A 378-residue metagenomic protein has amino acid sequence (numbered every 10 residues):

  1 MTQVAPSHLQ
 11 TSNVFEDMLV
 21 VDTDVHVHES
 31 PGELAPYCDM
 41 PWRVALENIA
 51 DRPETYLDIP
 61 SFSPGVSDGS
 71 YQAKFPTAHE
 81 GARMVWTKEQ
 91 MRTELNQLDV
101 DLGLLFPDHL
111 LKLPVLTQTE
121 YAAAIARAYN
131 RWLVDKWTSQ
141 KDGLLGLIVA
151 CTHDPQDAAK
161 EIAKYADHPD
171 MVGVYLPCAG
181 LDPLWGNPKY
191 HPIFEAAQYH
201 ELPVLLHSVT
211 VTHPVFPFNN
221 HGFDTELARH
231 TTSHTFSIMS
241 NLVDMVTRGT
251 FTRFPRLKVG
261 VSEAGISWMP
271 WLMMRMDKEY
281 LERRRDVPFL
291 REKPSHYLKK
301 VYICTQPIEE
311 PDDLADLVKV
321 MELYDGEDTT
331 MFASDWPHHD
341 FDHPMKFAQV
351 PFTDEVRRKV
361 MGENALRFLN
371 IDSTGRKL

Functional and structural regions predicted by a protein language model:
T2-V21, G32-L102, R131, D135 (+10 more regions): Mid-to-C-terminal alpha-helical segments outside catalytic/metal-binding sites
Q3, W137-L145, A150, D154-Q156 (+2 more regions): Catalytic pocket-lining loop regions of alpha/beta-barrel enzymes, especially the amidohydrolase/enolase/GH5 lineages
V21-T23, L206, S262, A333-S334: Active-site flanking residues adjacent to catalytic metal/cofactor-binding acidic residues
V25-V27, T210, I266, H338: Short, glycine/acidic-enriched loop or turn micro-motifs at the edges of active sites
V27-H28, C38-I49, A124-I125, K141-A159: N-terminal-biased segments
G32-A35, T117, F216-N220, W271-R275 (+3 more regions): Short aromatic-enriched loop/helix-cap "lid" or pocket-rim segments at secondary-structure transitions that line
K74-G81, R92-L116, G143-C151, V172-L176: Divalent metal-dependent hydrolysis catalytic cores, especially in the metallo-beta-lactamase
G81-E89, I125-R131, D182-P192: Aromatic- and glycine-enriched glycan-recognition loops and surfaces that form the carbohydrate-binding subsites
